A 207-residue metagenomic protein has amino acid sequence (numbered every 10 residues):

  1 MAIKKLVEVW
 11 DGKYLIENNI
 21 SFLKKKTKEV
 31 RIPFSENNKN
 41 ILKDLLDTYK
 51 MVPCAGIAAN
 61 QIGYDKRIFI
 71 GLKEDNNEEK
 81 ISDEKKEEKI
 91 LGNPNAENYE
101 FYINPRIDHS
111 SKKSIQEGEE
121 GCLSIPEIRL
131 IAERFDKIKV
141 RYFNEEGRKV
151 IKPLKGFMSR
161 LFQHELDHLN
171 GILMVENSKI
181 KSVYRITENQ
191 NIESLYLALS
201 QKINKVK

Functional and structural regions predicted by a protein language model:
M1-K207: Positively charged
